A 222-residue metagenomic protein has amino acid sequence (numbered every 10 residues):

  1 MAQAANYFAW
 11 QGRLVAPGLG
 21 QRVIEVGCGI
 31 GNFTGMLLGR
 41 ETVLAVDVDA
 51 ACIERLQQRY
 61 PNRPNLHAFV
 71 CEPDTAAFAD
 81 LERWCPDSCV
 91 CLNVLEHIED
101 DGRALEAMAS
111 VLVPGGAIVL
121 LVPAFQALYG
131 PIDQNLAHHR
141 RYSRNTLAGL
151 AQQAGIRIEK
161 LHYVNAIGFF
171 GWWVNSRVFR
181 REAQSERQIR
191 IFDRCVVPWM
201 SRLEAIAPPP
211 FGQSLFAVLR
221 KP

Functional and structural regions predicted by a protein language model:
M1-L92, R103-L105, P198, P210-L215: Conserved N-terminal segment of class I S-adenosyl-L-methionine
A2, A68, F78, G168-P222: A C-terminal cap/extension of S-adenosyl-L-methionine-dependent methyltransferases that defines the acceptor-substrate
C52, Q126-L128, I167: Feature marks short, surface-exposed loop/turn motifs that line or immediately flank catalytic pockets and channel
N93-H97: A short His-aromatic
G102-A117: A short glycine-rich, Lys/Arg-flanked "PGG" loop and its adjoining helix->strand segment in the class I
I118-R140, N145-Q152, V174: Short, glycine-/aromatic-enriched active-site segment of Class I SAM-dependent methyltransferases
I156-A166: Conserved S-adenosyl-L-methionine
